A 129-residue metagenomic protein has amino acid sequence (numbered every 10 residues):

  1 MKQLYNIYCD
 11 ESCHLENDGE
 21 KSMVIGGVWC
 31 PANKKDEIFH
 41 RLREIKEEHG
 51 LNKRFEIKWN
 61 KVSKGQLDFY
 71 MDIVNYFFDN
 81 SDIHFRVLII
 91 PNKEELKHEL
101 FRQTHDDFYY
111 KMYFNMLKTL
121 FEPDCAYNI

Functional and structural regions predicted by a protein language model:
M1-I129: Phosphate-ester processing/binding pockets and catalytic centers
